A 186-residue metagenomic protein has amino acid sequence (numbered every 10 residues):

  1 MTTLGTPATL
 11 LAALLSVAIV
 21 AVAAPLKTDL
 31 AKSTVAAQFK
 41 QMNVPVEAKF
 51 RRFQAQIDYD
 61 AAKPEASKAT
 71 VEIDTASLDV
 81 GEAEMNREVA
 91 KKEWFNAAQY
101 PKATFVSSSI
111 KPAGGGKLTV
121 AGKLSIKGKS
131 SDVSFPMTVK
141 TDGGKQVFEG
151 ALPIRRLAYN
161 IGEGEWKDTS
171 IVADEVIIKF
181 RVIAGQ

Functional and structural regions predicted by a protein language model:
M1-T6: N-terminal secretory signal peptides that target proteins for export/translocation
P7-A18: Bacterial N-terminal signal peptides
A21-Q186: Low-complexity, acidic/polar, glycine-enriched regions of mature
